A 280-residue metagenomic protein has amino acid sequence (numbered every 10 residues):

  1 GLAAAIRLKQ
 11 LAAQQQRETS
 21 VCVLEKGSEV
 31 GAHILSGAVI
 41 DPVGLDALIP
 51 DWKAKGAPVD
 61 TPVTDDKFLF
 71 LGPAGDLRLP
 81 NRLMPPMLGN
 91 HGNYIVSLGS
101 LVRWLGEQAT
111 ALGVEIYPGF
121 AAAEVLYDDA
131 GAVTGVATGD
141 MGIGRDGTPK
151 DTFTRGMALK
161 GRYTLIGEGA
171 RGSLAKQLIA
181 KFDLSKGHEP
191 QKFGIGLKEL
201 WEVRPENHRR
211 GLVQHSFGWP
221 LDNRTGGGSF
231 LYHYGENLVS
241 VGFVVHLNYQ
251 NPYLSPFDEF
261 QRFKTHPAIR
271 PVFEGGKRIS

Functional and structural regions predicted by a protein language model:
G1, E29, R171: Conserved Rossmann-like nucleotide-cofactor binding loop
L2-I6: Conserved active-site region of classical short-chain dehydrogenase/reductase
R7-Q10, Q15-E18, C22, G99 (+2 more regions): Predominantly flavin-linked oxidoreductase catalytic cores and closely associated redox partners
L11, E18-G75: N-terminal FAD cofactor-binding segment of flavoenzymes
H33-L35, P80-N81, A175-I179: Short, solvent-exposed loop/turn and secondary-structure capping segments
A54, L77, V96, R145-K150: Domain-scale detector for complete catalytic domains at protein termini or as standalone homologs
T61-G89, N93-Y94, G99, G227: Aromatic- and Gly/Pro-rich amphipathic surface segment
V272-S280: A glycine-rich dinucleotide-binding beta-alpha-beta segment and adjacent secondary-structure elements that constitute
